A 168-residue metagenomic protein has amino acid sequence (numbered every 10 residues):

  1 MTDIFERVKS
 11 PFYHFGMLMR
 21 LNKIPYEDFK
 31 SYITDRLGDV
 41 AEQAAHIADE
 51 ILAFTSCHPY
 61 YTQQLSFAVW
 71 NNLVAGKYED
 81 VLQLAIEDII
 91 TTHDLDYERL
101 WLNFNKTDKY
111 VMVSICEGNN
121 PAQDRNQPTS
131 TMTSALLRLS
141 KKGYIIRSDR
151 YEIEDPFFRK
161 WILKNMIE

Functional and structural regions predicted by a protein language model:
M1-A53, V74-K77: Helix-loop-helix "sensor" segment of P-loop NTPases
L21, V111, D155: Conserved RecA-like P-loop NTPase ATPase core
A45-L52, Q63-S66, M112, T133: Short, well-structured alpha-helical segments
C57, Q63-T129: Winged-helix-like regulatory helical subdomains adjacent to P-loop NTPase cores
C57-H58, D155: Short loop-to-helix capping motifs
R125-K142, I146-S148, E152: Short amphipathic alpha-helical interaction segments
R150-P156, K160: Minor-groove-contacting beta-hairpin "wing" of winged helix-turn-helix DNA-binding domains
F158-E168: Short, amphipathic alpha-helical interaction segments positioned at domain boundaries
